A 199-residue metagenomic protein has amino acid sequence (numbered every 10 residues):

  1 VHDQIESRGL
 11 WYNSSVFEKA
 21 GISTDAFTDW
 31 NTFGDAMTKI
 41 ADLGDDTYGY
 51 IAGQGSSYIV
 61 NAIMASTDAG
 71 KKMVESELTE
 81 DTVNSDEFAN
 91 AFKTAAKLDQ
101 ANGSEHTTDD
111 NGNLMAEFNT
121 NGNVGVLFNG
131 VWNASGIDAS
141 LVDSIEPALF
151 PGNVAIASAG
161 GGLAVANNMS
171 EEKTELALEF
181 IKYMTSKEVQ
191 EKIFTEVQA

Functional and structural regions predicted by a protein language model:
V1-D3, R8, N31-E80, V124: Extracytoplasmic/periplasmic solute-binding protein
V1-V16, Y48-G49, E146-A155: A structural signal for short loop-to-beta-strand junctions that line the ligand-binding cleft of periplasmic/secreted
R8-Y12, M64, L163-V165: Short glycine- and hydrophobic/aromatic-rich loop-to-beta-strand nucleating segment in the catalytic cores
S15-A26: Aromatic-glycine-rich donor-binding/catalytic loop that engages nucleotide-sugar donors across glycosyltransferases
T28-G34, E105-T120: Short helix-initiation/N-cap motifs at beta->coil->alpha
D35-K39, L78-T108: Glycine-centered hinge/linker elements that transmit conformational signals in sensory and ligand-binding systems
G125-G130: Paired acidic/hydrophobic, glycine-rich loop segments that form the ligand-binding mouth/hinge of periplasmic-binding
A139-Q198: Extracytoplasmic/periplasmic substrate-recognition and gating elements
